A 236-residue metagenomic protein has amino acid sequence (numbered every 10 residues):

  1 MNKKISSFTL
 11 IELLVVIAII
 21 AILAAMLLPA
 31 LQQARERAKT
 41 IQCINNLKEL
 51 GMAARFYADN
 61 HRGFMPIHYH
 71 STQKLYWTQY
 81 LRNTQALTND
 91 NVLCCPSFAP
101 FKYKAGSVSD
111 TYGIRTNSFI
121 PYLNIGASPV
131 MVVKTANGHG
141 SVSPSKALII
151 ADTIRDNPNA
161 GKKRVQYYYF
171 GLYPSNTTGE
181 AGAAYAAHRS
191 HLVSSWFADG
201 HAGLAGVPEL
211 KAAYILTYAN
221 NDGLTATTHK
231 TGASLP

Functional and structural regions predicted by a protein language model:
M1, Q32-E36, M52, Y112: Short alpha-helical segments used as structural interaction elements across diverse proteins
N2-K3, I67: Carbohydrate transferase catalytic cores enriched for Leloir-type hexosyltransferases
K4-R35: N-terminal single-pass transmembrane signal-anchor helix
S7, A38, E209: Alpha/beta-hydrolase active-site loop signature
M26, R35-N46: Juxtamembrane interface helices immediately C-terminal to a transmembrane segment
I41-P236: Short, well-structured segments within or immediately adjacent to enzyme catalytic domains that line ligand-binding
